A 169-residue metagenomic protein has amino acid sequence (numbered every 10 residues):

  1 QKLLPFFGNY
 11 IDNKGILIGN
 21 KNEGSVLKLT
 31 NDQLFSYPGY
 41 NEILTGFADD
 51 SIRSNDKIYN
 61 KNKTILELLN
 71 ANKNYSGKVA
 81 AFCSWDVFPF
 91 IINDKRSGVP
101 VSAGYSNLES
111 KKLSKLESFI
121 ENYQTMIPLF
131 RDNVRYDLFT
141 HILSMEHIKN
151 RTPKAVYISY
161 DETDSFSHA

Functional and structural regions predicted by a protein language model:
K2-Q33, A80: Short, structured active-site-proximal loop/turn typified by the sulfatase FGly-forming signature C/S-X-P-X-R
L3-F7, S36-Y40, K61-L68, Y75 (+3 more regions): Stable alpha-helical elements in mature extracytoplasmic
N13-N20, N72-V79, N150-V156: Loop/turn elements at helix/coil->beta-strand transitions in domains of secreted/extracellular proteins
I18-N22, D32-G39, I43-D49: A short aromatic-anchored loop/beta-hairpin motif
S25-K28, D49-D50, W85-F90, E162-F166: Solvent-exposed loop/turn segments at secondary-structure junctions within structured extracellular/periplasmic domains
K28-N31, D50-K57, P128-V134, E146 (+1 more regions): Second-shell loop/turn segments in exported
F47-T125: Catalytic-site neighborhoods of secreted/periplasmic enzymes that process anionic sulfate/phosphate groups
D94-R96, I142-A169: Active-site His/acidic residue clusters
